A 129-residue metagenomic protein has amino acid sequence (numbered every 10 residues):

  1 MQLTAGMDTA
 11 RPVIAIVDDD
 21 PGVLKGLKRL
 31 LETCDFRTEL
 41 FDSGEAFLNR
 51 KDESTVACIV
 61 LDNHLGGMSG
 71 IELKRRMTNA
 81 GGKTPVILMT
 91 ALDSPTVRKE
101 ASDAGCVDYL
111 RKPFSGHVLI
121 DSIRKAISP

Functional and structural regions predicted by a protein language model:
P21-E39: Two-component/phosphorelay signaling modules centered on CheY-like receiver
L24, G66, S94: The feature encodes the CheY-like receiver
L40-C58: Acidic, metal-coordinating helix/loop segments flanking the phosphotransfer/catalytic sites of two-component signaling
D42-S43, S69-E72: Acidic catalytic/metal-coordinating carboxylates
I71-G82: Short amphipathic alpha-helix used as the core "switch/output" element in two-component signaling
E72, D93-D108: Alpha4 helix (beta4-alpha4-beta5 surface) of REC/receiver domains from two-component response regulators
T96, F114-I123: C-terminal output helix
